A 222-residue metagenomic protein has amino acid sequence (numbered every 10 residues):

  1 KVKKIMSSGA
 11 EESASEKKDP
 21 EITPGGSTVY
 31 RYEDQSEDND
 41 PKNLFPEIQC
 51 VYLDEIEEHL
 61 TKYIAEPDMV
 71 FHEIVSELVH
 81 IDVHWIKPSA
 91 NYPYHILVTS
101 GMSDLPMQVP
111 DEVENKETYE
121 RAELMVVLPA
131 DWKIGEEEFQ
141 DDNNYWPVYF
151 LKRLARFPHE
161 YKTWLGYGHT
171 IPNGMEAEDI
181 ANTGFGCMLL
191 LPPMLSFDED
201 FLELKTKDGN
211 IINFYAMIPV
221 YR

Functional and structural regions predicted by a protein language model:
V2-R222: Short linear motifs embedded in intrinsically disordered, proline/glycine-rich low-complexity segments
